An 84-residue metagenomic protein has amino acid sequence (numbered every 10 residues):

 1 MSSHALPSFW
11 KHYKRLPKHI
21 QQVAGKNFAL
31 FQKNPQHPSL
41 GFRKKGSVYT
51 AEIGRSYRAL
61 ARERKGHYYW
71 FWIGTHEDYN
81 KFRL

Functional and structural regions predicted by a protein language model:
M1-K26: Arg/Lys-rich, positively charged N-terminal/basic patches that mediate binding to nucleic acids
S2-H4, I53-L84: Enriched for short, Lys/Arg-rich terminal
S8, K45, E63-K65: Short glycine-enriched loop/turn motifs at secondary-structure junctions
W10, F28, Y49, W70-W72: Tryptophan-centered motif/residue detector
Q22-F31, N80-L84: Short, charge- and proline-biased low-complexity linear segments that act as flexible interaction/docking motifs
F28-I53: A short, surface-exposed loop/turn module that caps and links secondary-structure elements
